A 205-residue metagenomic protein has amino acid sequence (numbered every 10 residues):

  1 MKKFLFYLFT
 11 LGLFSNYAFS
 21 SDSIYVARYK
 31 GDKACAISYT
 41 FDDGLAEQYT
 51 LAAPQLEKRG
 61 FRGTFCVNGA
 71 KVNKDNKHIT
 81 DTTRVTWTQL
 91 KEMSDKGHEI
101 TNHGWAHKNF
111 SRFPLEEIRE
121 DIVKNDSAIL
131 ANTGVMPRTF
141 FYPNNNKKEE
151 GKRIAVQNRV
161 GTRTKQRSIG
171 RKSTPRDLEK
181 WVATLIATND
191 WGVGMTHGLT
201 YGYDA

Functional and structural regions predicted by a protein language model:
K2-K3, N16-Y39, E47-L51, K58 (+4 more regions): N-terminal pre-catalytic segment of deacetylase/amide-hydrolase enzymes
F4-F14: Sec-dependent N-terminal signal peptides
C35-I37, E57-E150, Q157-V160, N189-G202: Metal-dependent polysaccharide deacetylase catalytic core of the NodB/CE4 family, i.e., the active-site-bearing domain
L45-A46, A106: Short, glycine/acidic-enriched loop or turn micro-motifs at the edges of active sites
L51-Q55, E150-I154, W181: A short acidic, amphipathic alpha-helical/loop segment
R159-G170: Acidic, His- and aromatic-enriched active-site or binding-groove loops in soluble protein domains that engage sugars
R176-T184: A short, acidic, amphipathic alpha-helical segment used as a generic capping/interface helix at domain edges
